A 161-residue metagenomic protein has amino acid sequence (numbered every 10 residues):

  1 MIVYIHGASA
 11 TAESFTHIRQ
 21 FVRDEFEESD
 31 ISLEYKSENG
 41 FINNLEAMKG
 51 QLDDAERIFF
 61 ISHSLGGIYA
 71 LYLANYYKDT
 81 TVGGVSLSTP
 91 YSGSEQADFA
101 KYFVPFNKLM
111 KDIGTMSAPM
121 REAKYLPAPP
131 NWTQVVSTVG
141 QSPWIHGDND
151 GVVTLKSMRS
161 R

Functional and structural regions predicted by a protein language model:
I2-A8, E13, V22-N131, S142-P143 (+1 more regions): Serine-dependent carboxylesterase/thioesterase catalytic core of lipase-like alpha/beta-hydrolase/SGNH enzymes
V136-R161: Active-site-adjacent alpha-helix of alpha/beta-hydrolase-fold enzymes
